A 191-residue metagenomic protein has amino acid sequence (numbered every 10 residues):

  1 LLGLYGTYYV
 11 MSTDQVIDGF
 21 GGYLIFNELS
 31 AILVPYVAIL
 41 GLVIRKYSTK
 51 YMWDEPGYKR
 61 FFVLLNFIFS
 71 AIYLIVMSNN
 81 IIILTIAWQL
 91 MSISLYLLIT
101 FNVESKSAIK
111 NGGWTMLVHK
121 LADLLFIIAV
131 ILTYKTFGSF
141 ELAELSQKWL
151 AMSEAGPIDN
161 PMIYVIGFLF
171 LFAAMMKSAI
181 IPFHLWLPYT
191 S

Functional and structural regions predicted by a protein language model:
L1-S191: ...captures the hydrophobic TM-helix bundle architecture rather than a specific catalytic motif, and can also fire on
